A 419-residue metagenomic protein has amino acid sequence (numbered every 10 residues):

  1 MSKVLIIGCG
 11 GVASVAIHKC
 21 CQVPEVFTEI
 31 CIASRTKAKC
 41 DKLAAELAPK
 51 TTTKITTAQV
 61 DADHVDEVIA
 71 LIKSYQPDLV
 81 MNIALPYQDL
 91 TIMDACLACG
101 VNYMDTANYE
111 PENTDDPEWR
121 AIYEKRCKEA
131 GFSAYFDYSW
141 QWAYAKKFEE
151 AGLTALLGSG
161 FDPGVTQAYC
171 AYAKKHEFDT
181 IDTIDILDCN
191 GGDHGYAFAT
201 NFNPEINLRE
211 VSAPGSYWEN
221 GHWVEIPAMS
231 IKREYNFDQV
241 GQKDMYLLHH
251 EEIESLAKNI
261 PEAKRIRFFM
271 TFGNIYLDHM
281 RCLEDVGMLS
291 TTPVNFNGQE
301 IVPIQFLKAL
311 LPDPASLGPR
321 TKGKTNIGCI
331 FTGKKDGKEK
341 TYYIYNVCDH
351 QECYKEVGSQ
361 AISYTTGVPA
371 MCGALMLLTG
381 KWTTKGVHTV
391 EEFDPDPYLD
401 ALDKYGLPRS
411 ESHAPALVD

Functional and structural regions predicted by a protein language model:
C9-G10: Glycine-rich Rossmann-fold phosphate-binding loop(s) that bind the pyrophosphate of adenine dinucleotide cofactors
A13-S14: N-terminal Rossmann-fold NAD(P) dinucleotide-binding loop
T36-K39: Helix N-cap at the beta1-alpha1 junction of Rossmann-like dinucleotide-binding domains, i.e., the first residues
K50-H64: Rossmann-fold cofactor-recognition segment
D61-P77, Q88: Conserved Rossmann-fold cofactor-binding substructure of NAD(P)-dependent oxidoreductases
I72, D78-M81, Y103-D105: N-terminal Rossmann-like NAD(P) cofactor-binding module of classical short-chain dehydrogenase/reductase
P86-D89, M93-F202: Glycine-/Pro-rich loop/turn segments that contact NAD(P) or position catalytic residues in Rossmann-like domains
K175-D419: C-terminal catalytic/substrate-binding lobe primarily of soluble NAD(P)-dependent oxidoreductases
